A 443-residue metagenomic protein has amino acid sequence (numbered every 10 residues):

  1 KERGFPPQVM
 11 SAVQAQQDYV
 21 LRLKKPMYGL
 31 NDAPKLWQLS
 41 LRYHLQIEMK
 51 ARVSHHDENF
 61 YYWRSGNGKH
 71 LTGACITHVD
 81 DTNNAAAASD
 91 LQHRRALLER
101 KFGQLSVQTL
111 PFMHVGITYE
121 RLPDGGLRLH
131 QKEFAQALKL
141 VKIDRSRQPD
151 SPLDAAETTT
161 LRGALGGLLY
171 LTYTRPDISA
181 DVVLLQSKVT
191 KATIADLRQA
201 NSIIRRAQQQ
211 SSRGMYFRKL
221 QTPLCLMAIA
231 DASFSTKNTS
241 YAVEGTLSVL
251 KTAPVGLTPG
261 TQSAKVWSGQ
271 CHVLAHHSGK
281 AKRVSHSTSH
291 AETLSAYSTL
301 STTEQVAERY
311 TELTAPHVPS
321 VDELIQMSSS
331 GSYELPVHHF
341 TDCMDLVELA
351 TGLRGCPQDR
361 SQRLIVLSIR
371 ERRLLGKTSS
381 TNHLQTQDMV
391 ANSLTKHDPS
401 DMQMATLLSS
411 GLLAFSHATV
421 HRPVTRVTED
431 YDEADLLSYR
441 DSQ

Functional and structural regions predicted by a protein language model:
K1-R64, G68-L97, F102, L153-D181 (+2 more regions): Conserved pre-motif C helix in the palm subdomain of viral-like polymerases
K1-Y19, F60, R64-G66, K132-S146 (+2 more regions): Reverse-transcriptase-like RNA-dependent polymerase core
L23, N31, T109-S212, S295 (+1 more regions): C-terminal reverse transcriptase regions that engage the nucleic-acid substrate
E48-D57, N83-A135, I204-R218, T314-D322: Polymerase palm active-site segment centered on the conserved acidic dipeptide of motif C
H55-N59, S106-R121, S146-R147, V183 (+4 more regions): Acidic carboxylate-rich catalytic motifs and surrounding loops in phosphoryl-/glycosyl-chemistry enzymes
R205-N238, S330-Y333: Structured nucleic-acid-interacting core domains from mobile-element enzymes and related host factors, especially RNase
P254-L294: A short, polar/acidic, helix/strand-boundary loop motif
A281-Q443: RNase H-like nuclease module associated with reverse transcription
